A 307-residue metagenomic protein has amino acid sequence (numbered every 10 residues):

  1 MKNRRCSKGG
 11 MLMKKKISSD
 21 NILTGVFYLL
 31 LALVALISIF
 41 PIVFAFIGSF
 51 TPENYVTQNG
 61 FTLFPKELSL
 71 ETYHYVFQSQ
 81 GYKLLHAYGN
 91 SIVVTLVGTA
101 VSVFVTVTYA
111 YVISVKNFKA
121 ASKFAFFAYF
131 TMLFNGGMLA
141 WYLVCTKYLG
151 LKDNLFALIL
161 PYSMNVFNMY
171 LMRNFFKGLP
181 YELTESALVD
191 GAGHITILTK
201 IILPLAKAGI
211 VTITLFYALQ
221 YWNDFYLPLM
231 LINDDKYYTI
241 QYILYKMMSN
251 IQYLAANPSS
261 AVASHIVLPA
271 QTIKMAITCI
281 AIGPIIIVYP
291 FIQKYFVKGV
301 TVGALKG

Functional and structural regions predicted by a protein language model:
K2-N3: Polybasic, lysine-rich low-complexity intrinsically disordered segments
S7-G307: A hydrophobic, multi-pass inner-membrane permease signature
